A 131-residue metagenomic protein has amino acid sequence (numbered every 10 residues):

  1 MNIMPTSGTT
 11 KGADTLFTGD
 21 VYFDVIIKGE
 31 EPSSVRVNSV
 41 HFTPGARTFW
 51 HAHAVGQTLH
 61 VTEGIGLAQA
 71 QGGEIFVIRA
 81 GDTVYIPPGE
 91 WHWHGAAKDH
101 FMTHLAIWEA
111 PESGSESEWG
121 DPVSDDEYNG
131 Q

Functional and structural regions predicted by a protein language model:
M1-S34, E116-Q131: A short, N-terminal "cap"/entry segment at the start of jelly-roll beta-barrel domains of the cupin/DSBH fold
R36-H53: Conserved short histidine dyad/triad with adjacent acidic residue
T48-W50, A68-Q69, W91-K98: Short beta-strand His + acidic residue motifs that chelate non-heme Fe in jelly-roll/DSBH and cupin folds
A54-L67, Q71-G72: Glycine- and acidic-residue-biased ligand/ion/polar-headgroup-sensing regions
T58, Y85, D99-E118: A short hydrophobic beta-strand segment most commonly corresponding to one strand of the jelly-roll/cupin
G72-G89: Short acidic-glycine-tyrosine-enriched beta hairpin
